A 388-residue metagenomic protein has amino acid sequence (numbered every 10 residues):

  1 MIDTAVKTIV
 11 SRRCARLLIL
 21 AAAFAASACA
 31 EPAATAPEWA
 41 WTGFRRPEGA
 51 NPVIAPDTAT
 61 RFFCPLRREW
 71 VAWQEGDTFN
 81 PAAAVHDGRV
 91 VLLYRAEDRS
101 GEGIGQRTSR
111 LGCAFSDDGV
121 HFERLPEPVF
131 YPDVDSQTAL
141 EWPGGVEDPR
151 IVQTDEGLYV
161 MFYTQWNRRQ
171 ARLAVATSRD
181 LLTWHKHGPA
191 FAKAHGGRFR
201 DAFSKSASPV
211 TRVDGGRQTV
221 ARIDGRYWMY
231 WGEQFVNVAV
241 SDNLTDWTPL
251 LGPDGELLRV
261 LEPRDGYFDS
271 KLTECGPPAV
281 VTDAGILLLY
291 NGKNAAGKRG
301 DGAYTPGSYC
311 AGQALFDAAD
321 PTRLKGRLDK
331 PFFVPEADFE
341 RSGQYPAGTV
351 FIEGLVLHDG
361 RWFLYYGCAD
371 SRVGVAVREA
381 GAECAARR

Functional and structural regions predicted by a protein language model:
D3-L18: Bacterial N-terminal signal peptides that target proteins for export
R16-S27: Bacterial N-terminal signal peptides
C29-G144, V152-K271, V280-Y345, D359-R388: Beta-rich carbohydrate-recognition and catalytic domains
E274: ATP/pyrophosphate-binding catalytic subdomain of soluble kinases
A347-V350: Low-complexity, glycine/alanine/valine/leucine- and proline-rich hydrophobic stretches
